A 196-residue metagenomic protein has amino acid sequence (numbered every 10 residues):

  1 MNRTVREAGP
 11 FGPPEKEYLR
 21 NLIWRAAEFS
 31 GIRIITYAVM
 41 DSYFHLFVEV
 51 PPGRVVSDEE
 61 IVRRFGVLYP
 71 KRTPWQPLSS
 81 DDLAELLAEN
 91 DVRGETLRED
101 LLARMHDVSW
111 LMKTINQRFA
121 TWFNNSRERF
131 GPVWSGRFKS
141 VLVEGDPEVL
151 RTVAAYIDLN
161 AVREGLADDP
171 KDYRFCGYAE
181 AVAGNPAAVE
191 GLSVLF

Functional and structural regions predicted by a protein language model:
M1-F196: Short catalytic/metal-binding and nucleic-acid-binding patches
